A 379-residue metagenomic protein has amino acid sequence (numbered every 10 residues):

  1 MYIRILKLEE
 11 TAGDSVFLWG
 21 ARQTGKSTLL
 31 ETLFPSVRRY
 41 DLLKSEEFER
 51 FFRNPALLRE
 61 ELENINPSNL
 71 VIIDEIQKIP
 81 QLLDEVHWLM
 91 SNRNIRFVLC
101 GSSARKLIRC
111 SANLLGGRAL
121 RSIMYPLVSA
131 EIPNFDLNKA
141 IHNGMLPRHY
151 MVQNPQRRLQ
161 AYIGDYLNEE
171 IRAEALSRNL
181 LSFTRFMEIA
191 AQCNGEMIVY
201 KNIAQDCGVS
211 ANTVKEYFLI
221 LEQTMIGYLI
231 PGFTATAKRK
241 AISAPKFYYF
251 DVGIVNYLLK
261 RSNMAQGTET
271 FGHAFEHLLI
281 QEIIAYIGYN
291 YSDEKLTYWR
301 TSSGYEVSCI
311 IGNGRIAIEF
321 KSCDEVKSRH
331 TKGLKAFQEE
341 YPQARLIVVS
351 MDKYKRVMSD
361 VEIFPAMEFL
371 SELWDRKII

Functional and structural regions predicted by a protein language model:
M1-E10: Pre-Walker A adenine-sensing motif
L18: Hydrophobic anchor at the beta1->P-loop junction of P-loop NTPases
K26-S27: Conserved lysine of the Walker
Y40-L70: Short glycine-rich substrate-engagement loop in P-loop NTPases that contacts/grips substrate
I72, R96-S102: Structural recognition of the conserved hydrophobic beta-strand(s) that form the central parallel beta-sheet of P-loop
R105-L120, D136: Short regulatory helix/loop adjacent to the ATP-binding pocket of P-loop NTPases
R157-R315: Accessory nucleic acid-recognition modules appended to NTPase machines
K353-I379: Domain-level recognition of nuclease-like catalytic cores that cleave nucleotide substrates
